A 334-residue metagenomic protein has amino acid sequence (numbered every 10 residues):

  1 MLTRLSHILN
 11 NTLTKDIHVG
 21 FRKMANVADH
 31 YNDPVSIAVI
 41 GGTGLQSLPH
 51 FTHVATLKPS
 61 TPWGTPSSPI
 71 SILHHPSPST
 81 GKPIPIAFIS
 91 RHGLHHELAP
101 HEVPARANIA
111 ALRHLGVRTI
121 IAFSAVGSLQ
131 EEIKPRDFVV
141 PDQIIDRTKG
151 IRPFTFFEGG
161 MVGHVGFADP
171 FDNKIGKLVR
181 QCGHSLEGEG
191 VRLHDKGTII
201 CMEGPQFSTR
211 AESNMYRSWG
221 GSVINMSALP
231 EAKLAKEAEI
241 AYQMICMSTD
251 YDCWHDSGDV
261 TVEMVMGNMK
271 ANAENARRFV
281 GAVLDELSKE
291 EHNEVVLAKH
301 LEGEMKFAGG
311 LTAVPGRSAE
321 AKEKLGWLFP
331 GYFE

Functional and structural regions predicted by a protein language model:
L2-L5, L9, L13, G20-A168 (+1 more regions): Metabolite-binding pocket within alpha/beta catalytic cores that recognizes anionic/polar moieties
I109, S213, L229-A232: Generic hydrophobic/aromatic pocket-lining and core-packing "Φ" positions
R113-G116, R217, K236: Non-catalytic positions within long, well-ordered alpha-helices that form the structural scaffold/packing of enzyme
F123-S213, S218-W219: Mid-sequence, gly/pro-rich, charge-dense loop/helix-turn segments that line enzyme active sites
G160-A168, G221, D256-N268: Glycine-rich tight-turn/loop motif centered on a GG-T
M226-E263: Zn-dependent metallopeptidase/amidohydrolase metal-coordination segment
D252-G303: His/Asp/Glu-rich mid-to-C-terminal helical/loop segments that flank catalytic regions of hydrolases
G303-E334: Acidic, Ser/Thr-rich low-complexity intrinsically disordered segments
